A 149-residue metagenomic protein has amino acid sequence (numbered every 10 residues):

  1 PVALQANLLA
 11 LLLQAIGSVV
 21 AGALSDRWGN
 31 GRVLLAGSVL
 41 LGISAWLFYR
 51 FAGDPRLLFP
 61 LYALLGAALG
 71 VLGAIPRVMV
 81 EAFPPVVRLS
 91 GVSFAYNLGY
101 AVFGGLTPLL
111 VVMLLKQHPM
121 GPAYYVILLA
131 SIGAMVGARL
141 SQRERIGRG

Functional and structural regions predicted by a protein language model:
P1-L13, P60, G121-Y124: Loop-to-transmembrane helix entry
R27-S38: Cytoplasmic membrane-interface "Motif A"-like loop-to-helix N-cap segments of 12-TM Major Facilitator Superfamily
V39-G53: C-terminal ends and interior cores of transmembrane alpha-helices in multi-pass membrane transporters/permeases
R56-G73: Hydrophobic core of transmembrane alpha-helices in multi-pass small-molecule transporters, especially MFS/SLC-type
G70-F83: Intracellular juxtamembrane helix-capping segments at the cytosolic ends of symmetry-related transmembrane helices
V78, Y124-G149: Multi-pass alpha-helical transporter architecture, strongest for 12-TM Major Facilitator/SLC carriers used
V86-L115: A late C-terminal transmembrane helix in Major Facilitator Superfamily
V112-L128: A membrane-interface helix-boundary motif in multi-pass transporters
